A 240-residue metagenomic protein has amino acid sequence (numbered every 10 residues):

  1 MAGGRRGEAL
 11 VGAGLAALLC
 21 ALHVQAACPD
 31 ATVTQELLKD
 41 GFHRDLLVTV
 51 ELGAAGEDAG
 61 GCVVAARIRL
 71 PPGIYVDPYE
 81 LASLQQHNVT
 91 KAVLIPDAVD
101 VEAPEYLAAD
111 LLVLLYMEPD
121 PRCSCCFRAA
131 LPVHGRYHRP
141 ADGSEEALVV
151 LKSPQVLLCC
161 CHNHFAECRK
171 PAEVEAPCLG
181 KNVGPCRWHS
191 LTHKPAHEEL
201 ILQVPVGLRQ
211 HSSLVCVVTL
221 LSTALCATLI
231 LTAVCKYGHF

Functional and structural regions predicted by a protein language model:
M1, K194-F240: C-terminal single-pass membrane-anchor helix
M1, L15-A16, P171: Residue-level detector of intrinsically disordered, flexible termini and proteolytic processing junctions
R5-Q25: Cleavable N-terminal signal peptides of Sec/SRP-targeted secreted and luminal proteins
C20-E199: Non-cytosolic ectodomains/luminal loops of secretory-pathway membrane proteins
